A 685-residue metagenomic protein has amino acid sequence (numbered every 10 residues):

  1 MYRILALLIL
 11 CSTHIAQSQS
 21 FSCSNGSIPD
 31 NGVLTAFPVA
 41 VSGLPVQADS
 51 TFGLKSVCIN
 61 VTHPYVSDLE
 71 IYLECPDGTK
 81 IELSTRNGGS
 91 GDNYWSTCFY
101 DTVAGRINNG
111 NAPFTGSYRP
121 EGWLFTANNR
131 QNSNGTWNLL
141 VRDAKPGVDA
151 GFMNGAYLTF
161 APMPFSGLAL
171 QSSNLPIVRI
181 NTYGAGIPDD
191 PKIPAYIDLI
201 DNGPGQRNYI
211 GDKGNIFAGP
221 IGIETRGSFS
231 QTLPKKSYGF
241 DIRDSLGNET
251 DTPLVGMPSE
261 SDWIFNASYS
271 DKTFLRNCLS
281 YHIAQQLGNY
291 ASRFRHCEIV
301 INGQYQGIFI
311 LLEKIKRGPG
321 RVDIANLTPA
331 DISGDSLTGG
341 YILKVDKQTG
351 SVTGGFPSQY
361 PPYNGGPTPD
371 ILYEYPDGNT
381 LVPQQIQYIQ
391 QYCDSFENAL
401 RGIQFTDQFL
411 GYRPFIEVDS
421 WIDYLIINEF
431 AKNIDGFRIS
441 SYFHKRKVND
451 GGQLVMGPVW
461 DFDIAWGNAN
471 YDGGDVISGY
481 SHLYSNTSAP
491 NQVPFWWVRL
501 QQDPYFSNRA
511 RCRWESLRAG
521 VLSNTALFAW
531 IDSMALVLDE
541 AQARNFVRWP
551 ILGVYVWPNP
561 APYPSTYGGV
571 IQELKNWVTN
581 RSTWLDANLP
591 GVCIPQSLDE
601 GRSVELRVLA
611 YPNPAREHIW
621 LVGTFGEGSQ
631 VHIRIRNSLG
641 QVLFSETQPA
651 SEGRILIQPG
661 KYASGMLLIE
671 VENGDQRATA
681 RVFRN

Functional and structural regions predicted by a protein language model:
M1-S22, L598, W620, M666: Bacterial Sec-dependent N-terminal signal peptides
I4-L7, R602-Y611, A615-N685: C-terminal outer-membrane/trafficking sorting elements
Q19-G167: Loop and turn regions of beta-sandwich accessory domains that flank beta-strands and are enriched in small/polar
I71-L73, L139, L158, I180 (+5 more regions): Residue-level detector of buried hydrophobic side-chain packing in well-ordered secondary-structure elements
F165-G167, A587-Y611, G626: Residue-level detector of functionally pivotal "anchor" positions at catalytic/ligand-binding pockets or at interdomain
S166-F274, L279: Conserved NTP-binding catalytic cores of kinases and kinase-like/nucleotidyltransferase enzymes across multiple kinase
S173-P176, A185-P188, I193, G227-F229 (+4 more regions): Middle-to-C-terminal accessory/interaction subdomains
I180, D241-G247, P253, P258-A267 (+2 more regions): Internal "kinase-insert"/substrate-recognition segments embedded within catalytic cores of ATP-dependent enzymes
